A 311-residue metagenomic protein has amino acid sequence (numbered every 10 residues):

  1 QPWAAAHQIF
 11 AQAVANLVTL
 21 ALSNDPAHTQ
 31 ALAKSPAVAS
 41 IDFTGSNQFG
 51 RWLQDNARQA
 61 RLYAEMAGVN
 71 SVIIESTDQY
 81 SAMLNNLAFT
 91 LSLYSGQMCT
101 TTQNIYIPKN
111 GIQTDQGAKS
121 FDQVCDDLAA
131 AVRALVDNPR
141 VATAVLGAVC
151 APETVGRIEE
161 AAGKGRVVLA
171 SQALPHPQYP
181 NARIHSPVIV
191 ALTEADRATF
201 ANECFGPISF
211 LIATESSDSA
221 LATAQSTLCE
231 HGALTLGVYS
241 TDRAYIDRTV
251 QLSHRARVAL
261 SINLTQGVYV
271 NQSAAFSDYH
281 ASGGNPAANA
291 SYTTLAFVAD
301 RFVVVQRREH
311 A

Functional and structural regions predicted by a protein language model:
Q1-F89, I107-K109, Q113: Rossmann-like NAD(P) dinucleotide-binding subdomain of oxidoreductase/dehydrogenase enzymes
I9-A13, I158-A162, A201-N202: Short, conserved catalytic or adaptor-binding loops enriched in Gly and charged residues
N16, P36, T100, E203-G206: Structured loop/turn residues at beta-strand edges in well-structured enzyme cores
A37-I41, P207, A233-L236: Short active-site oxyanion
R51-Q54, A60, M66, D78-Y106 (+5 more regions): C-terminal segments
R183-A198, C204, I208: Non-catalytic terminal/interface segments that mediate subunit docking, oligomerization, and allosteric communication
I212-E215: C-terminal substrate/ligand-recognition segments
